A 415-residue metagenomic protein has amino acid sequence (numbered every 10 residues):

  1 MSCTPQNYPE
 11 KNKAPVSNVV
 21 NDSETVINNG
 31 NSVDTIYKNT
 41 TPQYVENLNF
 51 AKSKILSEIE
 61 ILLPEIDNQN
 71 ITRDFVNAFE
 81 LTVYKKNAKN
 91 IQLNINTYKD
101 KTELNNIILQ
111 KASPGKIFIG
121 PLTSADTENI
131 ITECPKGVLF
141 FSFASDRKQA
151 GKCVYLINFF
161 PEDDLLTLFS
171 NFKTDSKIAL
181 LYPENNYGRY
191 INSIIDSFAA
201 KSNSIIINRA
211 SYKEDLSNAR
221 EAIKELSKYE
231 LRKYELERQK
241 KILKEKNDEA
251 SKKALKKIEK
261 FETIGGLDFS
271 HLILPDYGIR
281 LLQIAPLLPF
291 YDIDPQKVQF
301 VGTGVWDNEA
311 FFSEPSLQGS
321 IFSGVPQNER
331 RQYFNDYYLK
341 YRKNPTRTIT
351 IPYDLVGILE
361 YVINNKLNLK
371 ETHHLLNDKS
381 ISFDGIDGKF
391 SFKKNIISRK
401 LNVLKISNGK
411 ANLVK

Functional and structural regions predicted by a protein language model:
T4-N7: Bacterial signal peptide processing site
N18-Y44, Q283, S382-K415: Solvent-exposed, acidic/polar segments of extracytosolic/periplasmic ligand-binding ectodomains
L48-F75, I178-L181: Short beta-strand segments enriched in small/hydrophobic residues
V76-I95: Signal peptide-proximal N-terminal region of secreted/periplasmic/extracellular or secretory-lumen proteins
P114-T123, F141-F143, I178-P183, L231-G278 (+2 more regions): Periplasmic-binding protein-like
I117-A210: Extracytoplasmic ligand/sensor domains, especially the bilobed periplasmic-binding protein
Y229-L236, A250-K252, L267-F269, I279-Y353: Extracellular/periplasmic periplasmic-binding protein-like sensory domains
Y341-V356, E360-A411: Segments of small-molecule ligand-sensing domains
